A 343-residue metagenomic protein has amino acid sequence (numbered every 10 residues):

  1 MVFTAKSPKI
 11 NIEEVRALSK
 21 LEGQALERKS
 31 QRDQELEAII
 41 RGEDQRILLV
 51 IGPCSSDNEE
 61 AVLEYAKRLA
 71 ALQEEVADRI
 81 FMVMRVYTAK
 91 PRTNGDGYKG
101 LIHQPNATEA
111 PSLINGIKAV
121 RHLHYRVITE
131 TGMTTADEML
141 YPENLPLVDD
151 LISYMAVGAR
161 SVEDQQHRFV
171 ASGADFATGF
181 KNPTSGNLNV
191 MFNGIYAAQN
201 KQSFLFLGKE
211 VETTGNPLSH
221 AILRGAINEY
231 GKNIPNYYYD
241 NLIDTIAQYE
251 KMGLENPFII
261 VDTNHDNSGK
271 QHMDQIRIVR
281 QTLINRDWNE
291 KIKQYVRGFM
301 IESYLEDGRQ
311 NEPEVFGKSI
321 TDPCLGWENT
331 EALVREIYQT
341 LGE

Functional and structural regions predicted by a protein language model:
M1-R41: N- or domain-start disorder-to-order transition segments that initiate the globular core
E37-Q45, K251-N256: Glycine-rich phosphate/diphosphate-binding loops that line cofactor/substrate pockets in enzymes
L48-A61, D322: Conserved phosphate/anionic-ligand binding catalytic regions in large, soluble enzymes, centered on
G52, V261, G326: Conserved, mostly hydrophobic/aromatic
A66, R79-D244, H265-K270, Q275-Q281 (+3 more regions): Active-site-facing alpha/beta catalytic cores
T245-E250: Redox- and metal-dependent alpha/beta enzyme cores, enriched for Fe-S-associated oxidoreductases and cofactor-handling
S303-L341: Internal helix-turn-beta structural module
